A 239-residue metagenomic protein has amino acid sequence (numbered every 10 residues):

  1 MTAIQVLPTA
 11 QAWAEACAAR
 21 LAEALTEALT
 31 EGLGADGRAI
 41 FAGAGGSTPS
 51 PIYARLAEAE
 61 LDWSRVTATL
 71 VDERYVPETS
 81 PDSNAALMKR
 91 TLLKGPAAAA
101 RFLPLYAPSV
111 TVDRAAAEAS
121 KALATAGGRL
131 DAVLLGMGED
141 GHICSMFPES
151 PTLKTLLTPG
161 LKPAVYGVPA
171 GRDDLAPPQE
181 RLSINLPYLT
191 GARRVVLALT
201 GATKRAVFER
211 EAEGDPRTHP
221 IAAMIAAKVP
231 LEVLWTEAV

Functional and structural regions predicted by a protein language model:
M1-F41, V239: N-terminal glycine-/serine-/threonine-rich phosphate-binding loop
G34-A57: Glycine-rich N-terminal segment of FAD-binding domains in flavoprotein oxidoreductases, spanning the beta-loop-helix
A42-T48, L135-E139, T200: Glycine-rich beta-strand-to-loop/alpha-helix junction loops that act as flexible
R55-W63, A86-K89, P148-L157, E213: A glycine- and small-aliphatic-rich helix-loop capping segment at beta-alpha/alpha-beta transitions that lines
A59-T67, P96, L157-T158, P187-A192 (+1 more regions): Short, conserved loop/helix-junction motifs that constitute active-site signature segments in enzyme catalytic cores
S64-L134: Ligand-binding beta-strand-loop-alpha-helix segment within the catalytic cores of soluble metabolic enzymes
E139-L186: Class I SAM-dependent methyltransferase SAM-binding "motif I" and its flanking Rossmann-like core
P187, G191-V239: ATP/nucleoside-binding phosphotransfer catalytic cores, i.e., glycine-rich phosphate-binding loops
